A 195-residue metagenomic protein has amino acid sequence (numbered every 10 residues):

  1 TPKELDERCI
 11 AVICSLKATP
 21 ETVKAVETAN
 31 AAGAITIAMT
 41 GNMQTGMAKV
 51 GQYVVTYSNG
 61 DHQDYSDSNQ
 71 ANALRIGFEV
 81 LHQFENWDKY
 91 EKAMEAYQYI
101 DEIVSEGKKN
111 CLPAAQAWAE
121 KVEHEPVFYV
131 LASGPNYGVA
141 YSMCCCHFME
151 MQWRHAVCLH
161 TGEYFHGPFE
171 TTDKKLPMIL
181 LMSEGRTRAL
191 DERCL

Functional and structural regions predicted by a protein language model:
T1, A114-A117, E163-P168: Short acidic active-site motifs
T1-Y90, S133, L181-L195: Glycine-rich phosphate-binding loops that contact phosphosugars or nucleotide phosphates
E4-E7, N30-A31, K121-H124, T171-K175: Flexible, charged surface loops at secondary-structure boundaries
A11, Y53-V54, N72, E79 (+6 more regions): Short alpha-helical interface elements
A34-I35, V127, P177: Residues at the starts of beta-strands that form the adenosine-phosphate
M39-T40, A114, S142, Y164: Residue-level detector of functional hotspots within protein domains
D61, F78-L159: Active-site phosphate/pyrophosphate-binding segments
G138-L195: Internal helical hairpin/lid segments
